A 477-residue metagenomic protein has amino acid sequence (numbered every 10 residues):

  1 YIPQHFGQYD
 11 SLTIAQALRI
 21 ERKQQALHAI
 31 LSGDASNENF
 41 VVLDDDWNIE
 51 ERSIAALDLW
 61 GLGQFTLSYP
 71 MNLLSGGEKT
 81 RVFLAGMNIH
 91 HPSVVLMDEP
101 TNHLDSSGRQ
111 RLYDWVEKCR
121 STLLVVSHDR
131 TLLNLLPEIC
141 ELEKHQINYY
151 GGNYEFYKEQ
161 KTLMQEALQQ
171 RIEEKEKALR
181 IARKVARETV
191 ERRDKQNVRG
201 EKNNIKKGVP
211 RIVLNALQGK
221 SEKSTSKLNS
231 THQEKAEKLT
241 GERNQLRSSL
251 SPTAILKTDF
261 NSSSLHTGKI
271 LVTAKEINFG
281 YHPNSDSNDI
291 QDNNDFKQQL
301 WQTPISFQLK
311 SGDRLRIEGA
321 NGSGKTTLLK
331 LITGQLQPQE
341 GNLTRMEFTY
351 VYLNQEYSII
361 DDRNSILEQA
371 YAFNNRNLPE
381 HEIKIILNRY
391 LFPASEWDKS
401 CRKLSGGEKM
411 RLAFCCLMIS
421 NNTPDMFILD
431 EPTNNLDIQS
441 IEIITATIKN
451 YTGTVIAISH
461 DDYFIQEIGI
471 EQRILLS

Functional and structural regions predicted by a protein language model:
H5-L73, N354-C416, S420-D425: ABC-family P-loop ATPase nucleotide-binding domains
K23-G76, T80, Q160-P283: Coupling and communication elements adjacent to P-loop NTPase active sites across diverse families
G77-L96, G407-I428: GG-anchored amphipathic helix commonly corresponding to the ABC/SMC/Rad50 NBD signature/C-loop
V95-E99, L104, L353, M426-E431 (+1 more regions): Catalytic Walker B motif of ABC-type/P-loop ATPase nucleotide-binding domains
D105-D114, N434-A446, Y463: Conserved D-loop/post-Walker B switch-helix segment of ABC ATPase nucleotide-binding domains
D129-L135, F156, D462-I468: Conserved H-loop
L135-G151, H460, I468-S477: H-loop (His-switch) and adjacent beta-strand-loop-beta switch element of ABC-type ATPase nucleotide-binding domains
K238-S358: Flexible loop/N-cap segments at domain edges
